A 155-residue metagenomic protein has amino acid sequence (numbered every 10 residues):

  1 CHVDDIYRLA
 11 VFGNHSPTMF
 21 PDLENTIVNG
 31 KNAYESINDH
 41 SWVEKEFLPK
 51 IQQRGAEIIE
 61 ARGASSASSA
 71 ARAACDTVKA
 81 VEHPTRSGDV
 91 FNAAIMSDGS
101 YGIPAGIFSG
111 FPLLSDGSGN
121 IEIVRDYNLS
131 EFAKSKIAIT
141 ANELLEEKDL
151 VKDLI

Functional and structural regions predicted by a protein language model:
C1-I155: C-terminal substrate-binding/catalytic lobe of Rossmann-fold NAD(P)-dependent dehydrogenases
